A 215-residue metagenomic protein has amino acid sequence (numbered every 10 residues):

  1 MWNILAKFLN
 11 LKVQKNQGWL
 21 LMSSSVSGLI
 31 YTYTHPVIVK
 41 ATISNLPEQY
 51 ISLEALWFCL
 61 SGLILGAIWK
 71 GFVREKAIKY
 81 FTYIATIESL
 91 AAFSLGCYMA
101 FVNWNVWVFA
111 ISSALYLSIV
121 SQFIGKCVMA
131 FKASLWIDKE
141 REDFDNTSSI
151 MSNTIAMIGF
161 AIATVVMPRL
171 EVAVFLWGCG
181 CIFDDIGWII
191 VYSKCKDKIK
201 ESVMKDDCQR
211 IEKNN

Functional and structural regions predicted by a protein language model:
M1-K12: Short, Lys/Arg-rich, polar N-terminal cytosolic tail immediately upstream of the first transmembrane signal-anchor
N10-S23, N215: Juxtamembrane cytosolic amphipathic helices that cap and anchor the N-termini of specific transmembrane helices
W19-S44, I51-W69, S113-M167, C181: Substrate-agnostic recognition of the 12-TM MFS/MFS-like secondary transporter fold
I51, Y80, F144, V172-W177: Alpha-helical transmembrane segments of multi-pass secondary-active solute transporters
R74-I87: Cytoplasmic membrane-interface "Motif A"-like loop-to-helix N-cap segments of 12-TM Major Facilitator Superfamily
E88-W104: C-terminal ends and interior cores of transmembrane alpha-helices in multi-pass membrane transporters/permeases
V174-I190: Symmetry-related core transmembrane helices of the 12-TM Major Facilitator Superfamily/SLC fold
I189-V203: Helix-loop junctions on the cytosolic side of multi-pass membrane transporters, especially the intracellular loop
